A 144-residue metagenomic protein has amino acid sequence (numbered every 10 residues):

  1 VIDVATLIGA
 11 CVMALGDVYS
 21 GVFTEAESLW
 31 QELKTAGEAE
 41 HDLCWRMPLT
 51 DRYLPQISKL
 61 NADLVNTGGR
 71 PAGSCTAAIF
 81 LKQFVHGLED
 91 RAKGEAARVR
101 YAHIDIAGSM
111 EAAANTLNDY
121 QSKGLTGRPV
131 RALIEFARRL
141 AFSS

Functional and structural regions predicted by a protein language model:
V1-S144: A generic structural signal for tightly packed, nonpolar segments enriched in small/aliphatic residues
